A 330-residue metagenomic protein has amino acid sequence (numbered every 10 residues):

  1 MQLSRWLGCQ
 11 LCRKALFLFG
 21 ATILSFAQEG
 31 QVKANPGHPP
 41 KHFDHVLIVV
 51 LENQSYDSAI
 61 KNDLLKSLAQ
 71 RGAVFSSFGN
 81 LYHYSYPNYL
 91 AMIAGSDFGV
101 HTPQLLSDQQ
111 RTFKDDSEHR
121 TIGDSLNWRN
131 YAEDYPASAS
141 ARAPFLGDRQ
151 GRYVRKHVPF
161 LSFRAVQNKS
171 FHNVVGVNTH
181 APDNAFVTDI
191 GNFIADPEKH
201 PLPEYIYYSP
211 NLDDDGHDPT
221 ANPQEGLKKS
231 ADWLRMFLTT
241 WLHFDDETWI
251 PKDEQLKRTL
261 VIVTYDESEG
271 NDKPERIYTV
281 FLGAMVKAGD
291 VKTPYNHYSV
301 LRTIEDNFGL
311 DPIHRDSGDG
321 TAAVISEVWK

Functional and structural regions predicted by a protein language model:
M1, C9, A27-G30: Intrinsically disordered, low-complexity regions enriched in polar/acidic and amide residues
L3-L16: Bacterial N-terminal signal peptides that target proteins for export
R13-S25: Bacterial N-terminal signal peptides
Q28-K330: N-terminal pro-sequences and low-complexity stem/linker regions of secreted or lumenal proteins
